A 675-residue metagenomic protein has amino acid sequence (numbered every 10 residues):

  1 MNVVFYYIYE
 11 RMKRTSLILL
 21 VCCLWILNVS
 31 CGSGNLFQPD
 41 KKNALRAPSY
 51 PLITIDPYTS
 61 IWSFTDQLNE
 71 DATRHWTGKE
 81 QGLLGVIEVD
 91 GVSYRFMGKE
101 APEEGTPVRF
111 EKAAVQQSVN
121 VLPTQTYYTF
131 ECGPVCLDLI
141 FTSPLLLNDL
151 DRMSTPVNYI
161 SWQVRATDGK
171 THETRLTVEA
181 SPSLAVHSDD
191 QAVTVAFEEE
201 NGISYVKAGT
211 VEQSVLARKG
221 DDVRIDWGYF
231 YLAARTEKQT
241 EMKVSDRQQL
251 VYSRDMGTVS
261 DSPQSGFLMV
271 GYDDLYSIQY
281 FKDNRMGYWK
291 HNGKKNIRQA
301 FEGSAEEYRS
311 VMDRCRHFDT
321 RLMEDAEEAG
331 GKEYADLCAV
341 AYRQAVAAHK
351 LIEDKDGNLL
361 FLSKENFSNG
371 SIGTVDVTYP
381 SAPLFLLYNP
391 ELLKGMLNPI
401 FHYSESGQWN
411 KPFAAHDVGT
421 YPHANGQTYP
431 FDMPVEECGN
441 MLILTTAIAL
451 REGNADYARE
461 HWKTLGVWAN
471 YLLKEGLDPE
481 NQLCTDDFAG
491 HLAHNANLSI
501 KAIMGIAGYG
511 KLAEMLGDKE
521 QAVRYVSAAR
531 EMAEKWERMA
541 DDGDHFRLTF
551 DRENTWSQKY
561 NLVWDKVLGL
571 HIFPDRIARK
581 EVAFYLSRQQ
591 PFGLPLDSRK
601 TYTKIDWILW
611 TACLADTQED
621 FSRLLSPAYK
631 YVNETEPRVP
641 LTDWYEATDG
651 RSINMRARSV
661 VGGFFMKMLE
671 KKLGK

Functional and structural regions predicted by a protein language model:
M1-P39: Bacterial Sec-dependent N-terminal signal peptides
N35-P48, L145-R152, Q163-G373: Acidic/polar, glycine-enriched structural segments that form the non-catalytic walls/loops of the carbohydrate-binding
R46-L68, A72-R74, E437, M441-L442 (+3 more regions): C-terminal capping/lid segments that line or modulate ligand- or cofactor-binding pockets
T54-G133, R218-K238: An extended acidic
Q67-E70, G169-E173, Q279, A326-A335 (+6 more regions): Structural helix-adjacent loops and short alpha-helical linkers that scaffold large soluble proteins
E198-V244, E365-V377, P383-P390, W409 (+7 more regions): Extended ligand-binding clefts on enzyme/binding-domain cores
W289-H291, K295-M312, G370-P479, N495-A513: Aromatic-rich carbohydrate-recognition surfaces in CAZymes
F318-K350, I400-V418, I443-L498, E520 (+2 more regions): Active-site acid/base region of carbohydrate-active enzymes
